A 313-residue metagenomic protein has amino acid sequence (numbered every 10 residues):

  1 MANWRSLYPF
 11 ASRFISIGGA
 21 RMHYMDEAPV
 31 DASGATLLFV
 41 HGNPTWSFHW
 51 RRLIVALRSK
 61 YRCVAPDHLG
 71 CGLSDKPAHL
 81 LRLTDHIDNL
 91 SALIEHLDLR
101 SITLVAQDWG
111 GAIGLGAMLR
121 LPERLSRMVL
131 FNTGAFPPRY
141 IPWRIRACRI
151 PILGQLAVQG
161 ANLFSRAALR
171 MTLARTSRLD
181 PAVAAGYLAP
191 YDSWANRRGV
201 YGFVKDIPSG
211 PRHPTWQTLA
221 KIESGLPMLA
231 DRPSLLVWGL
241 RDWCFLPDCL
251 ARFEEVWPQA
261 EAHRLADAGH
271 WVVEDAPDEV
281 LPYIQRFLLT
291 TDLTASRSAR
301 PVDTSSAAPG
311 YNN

Functional and structural regions predicted by a protein language model:
M1-R13, A20-Y24, A28-V30, T36 (+6 more regions): Flexible "cap/lid" subdomain of the alpha/beta-hydrolase fold that forms the substrate-access gate
H23, H41, H270: Histidine-centered active-site/metal-ligand motif
E27-L73: Conserved HGGG/HGGXW glycine-rich cap/lid loop of the alpha/beta-hydrolase fold
S47, A112, A268-G269: A short, glycine- and basic residue-enriched loop/turn that sits immediately adjacent to a domain's principal
R58, I284, D303-S306: N-terminal regions of proteins, emphasizing targeting and processing segments when present
A268-P277, L281: Catalytic histidine-centered segment of alpha/beta-hydrolase-like enzymes
T291-S306, Y311-N313: Alpha/beta-hydrolase-fold serine-hydrolase catalytic core, especially in secreted/extracellular enzymes
